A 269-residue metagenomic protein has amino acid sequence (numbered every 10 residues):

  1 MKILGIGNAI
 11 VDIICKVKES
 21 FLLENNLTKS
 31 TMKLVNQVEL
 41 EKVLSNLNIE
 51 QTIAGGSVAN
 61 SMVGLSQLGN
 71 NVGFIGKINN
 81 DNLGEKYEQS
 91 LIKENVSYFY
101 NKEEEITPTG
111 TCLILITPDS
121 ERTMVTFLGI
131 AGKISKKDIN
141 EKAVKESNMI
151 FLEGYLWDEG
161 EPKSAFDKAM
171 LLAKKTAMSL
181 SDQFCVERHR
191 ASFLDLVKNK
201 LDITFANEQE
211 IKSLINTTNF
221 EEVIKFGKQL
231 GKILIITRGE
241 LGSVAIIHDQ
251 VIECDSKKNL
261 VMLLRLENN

Functional and structural regions predicted by a protein language model:
M1-I75, E85, L260: Glycine-rich phosphate/adenosyl-contacting loop at the front of the ribokinase-like
I3-A9, L23-K29, N46, A191 (+1 more regions): Conserved phosphate-binding/catalytic region of the ribokinase-like
I6-N8, K77-N80, E103, I116-P118 (+2 more regions): Cofactor-binding loop segments of dinucleotide-utilizing enzymes, especially the Rossmann-like FAD- and NAD(P)+-binding
V72, Y98, T176-A177, L234: Hydrophobic beta-strand scaffold residues
S90-T107: A glycine-rich helix N-cap at a beta->alpha junction
F99-E104, I114-G160: Conserved phosphate-binding/catalytic loop of the ribokinase/pfkB sugar-kinase fold
T111-L115, T123, G242-I246: Short beta-strand scaffold segments in enzyme catalytic cores
M149-I224, K232, L241-S243: Conserved beta-alpha-beta core of the PfkB/ribokinase-like small-molecule kinase fold
